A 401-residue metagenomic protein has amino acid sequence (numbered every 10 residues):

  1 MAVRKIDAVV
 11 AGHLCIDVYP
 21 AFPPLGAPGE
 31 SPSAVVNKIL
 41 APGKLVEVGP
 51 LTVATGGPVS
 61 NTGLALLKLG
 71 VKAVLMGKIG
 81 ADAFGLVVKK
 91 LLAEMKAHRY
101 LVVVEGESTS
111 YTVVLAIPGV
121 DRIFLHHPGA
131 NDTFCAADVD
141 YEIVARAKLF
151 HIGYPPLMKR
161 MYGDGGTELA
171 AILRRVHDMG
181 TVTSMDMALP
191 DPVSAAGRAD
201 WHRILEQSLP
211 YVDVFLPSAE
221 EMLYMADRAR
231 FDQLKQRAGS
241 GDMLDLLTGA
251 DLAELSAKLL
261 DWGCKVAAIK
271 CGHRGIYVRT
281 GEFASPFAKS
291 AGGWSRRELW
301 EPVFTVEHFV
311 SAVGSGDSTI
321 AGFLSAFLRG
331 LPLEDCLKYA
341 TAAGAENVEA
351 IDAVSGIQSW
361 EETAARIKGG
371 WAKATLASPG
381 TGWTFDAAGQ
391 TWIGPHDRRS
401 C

Functional and structural regions predicted by a protein language model:
A2-G12, P24, R174-D178, Q207 (+1 more regions): Conserved phosphate-binding/catalytic region of the ribokinase-like
A2-M76, A81-E94, G119, P302 (+2 more regions): Glycine-rich phosphate/adenosyl-contacting loop at the front of the ribokinase-like
A73, R99, T183-S184: Hydrophobic beta-strand scaffold residues
L91-S108: A glycine-rich helix N-cap at a beta->alpha junction
M95-H98, R198-M225, G293-R297: Structural recognition of alpha->loop->beta junctions
Y100-V104, V114-R160: Conserved phosphate-binding/catalytic loop of the ribokinase/pfkB sugar-kinase fold
L157-T167, A195, M225-R228, Q233-L234: Glycine/threonine-rich flexible loop motifs
M179-A188: Short beta-strand/loop segments at the ligand-binding rim of alpha/beta enzyme cores
